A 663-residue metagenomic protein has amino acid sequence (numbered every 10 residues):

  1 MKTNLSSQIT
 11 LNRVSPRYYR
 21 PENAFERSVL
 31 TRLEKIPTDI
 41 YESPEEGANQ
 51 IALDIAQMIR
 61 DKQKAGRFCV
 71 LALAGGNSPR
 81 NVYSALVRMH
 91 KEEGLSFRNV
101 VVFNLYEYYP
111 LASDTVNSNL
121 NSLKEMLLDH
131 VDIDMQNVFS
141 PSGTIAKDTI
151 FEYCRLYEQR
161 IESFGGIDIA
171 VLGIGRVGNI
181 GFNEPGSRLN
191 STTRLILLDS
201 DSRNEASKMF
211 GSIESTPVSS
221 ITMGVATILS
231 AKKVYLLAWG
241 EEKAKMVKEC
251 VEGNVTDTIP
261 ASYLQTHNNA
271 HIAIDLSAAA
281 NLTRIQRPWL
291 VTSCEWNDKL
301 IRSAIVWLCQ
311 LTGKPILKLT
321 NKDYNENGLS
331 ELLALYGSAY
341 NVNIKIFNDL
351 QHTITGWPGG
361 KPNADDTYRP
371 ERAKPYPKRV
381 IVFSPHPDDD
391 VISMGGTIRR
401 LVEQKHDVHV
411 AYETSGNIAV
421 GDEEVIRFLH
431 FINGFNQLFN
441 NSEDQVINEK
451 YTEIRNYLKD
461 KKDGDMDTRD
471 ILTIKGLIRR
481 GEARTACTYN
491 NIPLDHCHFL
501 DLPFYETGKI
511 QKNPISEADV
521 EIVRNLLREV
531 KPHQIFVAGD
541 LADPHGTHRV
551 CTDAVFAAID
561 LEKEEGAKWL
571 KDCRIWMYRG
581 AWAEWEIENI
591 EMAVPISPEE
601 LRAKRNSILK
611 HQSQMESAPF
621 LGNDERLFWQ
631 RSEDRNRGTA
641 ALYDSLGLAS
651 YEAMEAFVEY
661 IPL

Functional and structural regions predicted by a protein language model:
K2-N12, F25, M223-A226, K232-S330: ATP/nucleoside-binding phosphotransfer catalytic cores, i.e., glycine-rich phosphate-binding loops
K2-V70, D366-T367, K374: N-terminal glycine-/serine-/threonine-rich phosphate-binding loop
Y19-K35, L95-I169: Ligand-binding beta-strand-loop-alpha-helix segment within the catalytic cores of soluble metabolic enzymes
K64-E92: Glycine-rich N-terminal segment of FAD-binding domains in flavoprotein oxidoreductases, spanning the beta-loop-helix
V82-E93, D390-S415, A419: Histidine-anchored nucleotide/phosphate-binding helix
R176-L198, V251-N254, R549-A558, E591-I596: Short, surface-exposed, charged loop/turn segments at secondary-structure junctions
G181-V225: Class I SAM-dependent methyltransferase SAM-binding "motif I" and its flanking Rossmann-like core
R203-F210, S215-S220, T312-I381, R400-Q404 (+3 more regions): Metal-dependent de-N-acetylase/amidase catalytic core
